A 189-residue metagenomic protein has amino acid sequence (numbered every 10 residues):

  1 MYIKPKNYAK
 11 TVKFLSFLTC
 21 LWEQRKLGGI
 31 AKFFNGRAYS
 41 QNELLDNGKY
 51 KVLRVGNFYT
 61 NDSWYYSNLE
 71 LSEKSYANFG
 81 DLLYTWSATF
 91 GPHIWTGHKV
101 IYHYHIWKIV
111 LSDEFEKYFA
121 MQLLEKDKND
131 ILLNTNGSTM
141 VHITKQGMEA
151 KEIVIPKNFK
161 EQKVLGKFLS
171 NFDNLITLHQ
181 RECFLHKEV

Functional and structural regions predicted by a protein language model:
M1-E23, K151, N158-V189: Amphipathic alpha-helical segments with low aromatic content
Y2-P5, T96-G97, V141-I143: Short helix-capping and inter-helix turn/linker motifs at the boundaries of alpha-helical repeat units
S16-R37: Non-catalytic DNA-recognition/assembly elements of restriction-modification systems
I30-A31, K74, N174: Activation on beta-sandwich/Ig-like modules and their edge loops
A38-R54: Short beta-strand/loop turn elements enriched in aromatics
R54-G56, T60-K128, L132, N136-G137: A short beta-sheet element
V100-W107, L124-E125, G137-E161: A short glycine-rich beta-alpha junction/loop motif
